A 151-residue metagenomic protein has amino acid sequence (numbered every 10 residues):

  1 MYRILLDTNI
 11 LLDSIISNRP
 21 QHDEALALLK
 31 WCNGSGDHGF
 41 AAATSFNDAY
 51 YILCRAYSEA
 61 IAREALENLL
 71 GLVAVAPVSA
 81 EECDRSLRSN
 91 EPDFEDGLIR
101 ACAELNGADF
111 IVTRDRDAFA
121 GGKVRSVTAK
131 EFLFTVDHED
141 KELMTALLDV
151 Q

Functional and structural regions predicted by a protein language model:
M1-G39, C54-I61, T135-Q151: Short, well-structured N-terminal submotif of metal-dependent ribonuclease cores
L6, F40-A41, P77, T113: Short beta-strand scaffold positions
N9-I10, T44, D117, E131: Alpha-helix/helix-capping structural signal
I10-L11, D48-I52, R85: A general alpha-helix detector
S17, T44-S45, A65-N90: Acidic catalytic patch
A42-L70: Glycine/small-residue-rich phosphate/adenosyl-binding loop
V75-D117, M144: Active-site neighborhoods of divalent-metal-dependent phosphate/nucleic-acid chemistry enzymes
L105-Q151: Acidic, PIN/NYN-like endoribonuclease modules and their adjacent C-terminal/linker elements
